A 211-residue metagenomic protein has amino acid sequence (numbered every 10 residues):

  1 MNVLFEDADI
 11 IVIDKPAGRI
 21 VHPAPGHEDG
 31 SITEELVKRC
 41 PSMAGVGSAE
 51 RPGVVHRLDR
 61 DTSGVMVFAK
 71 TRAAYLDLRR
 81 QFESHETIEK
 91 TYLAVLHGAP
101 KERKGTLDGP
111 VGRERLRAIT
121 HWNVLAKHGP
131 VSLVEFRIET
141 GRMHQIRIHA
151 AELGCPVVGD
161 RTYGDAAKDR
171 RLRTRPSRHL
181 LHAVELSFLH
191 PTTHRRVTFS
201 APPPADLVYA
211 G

Functional and structural regions predicted by a protein language model:
M1-G211: RNA pseudouridine synthases
